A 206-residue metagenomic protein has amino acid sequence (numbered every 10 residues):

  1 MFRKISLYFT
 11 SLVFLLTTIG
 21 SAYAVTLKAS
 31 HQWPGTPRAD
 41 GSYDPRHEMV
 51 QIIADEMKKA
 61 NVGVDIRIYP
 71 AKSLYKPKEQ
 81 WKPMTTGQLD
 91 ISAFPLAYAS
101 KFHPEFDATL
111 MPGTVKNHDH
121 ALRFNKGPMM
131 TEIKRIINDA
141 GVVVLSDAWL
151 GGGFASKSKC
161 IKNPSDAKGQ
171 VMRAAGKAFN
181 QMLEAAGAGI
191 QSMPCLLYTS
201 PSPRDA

Functional and structural regions predicted by a protein language model:
M1-F9: Bacterial N-terminal signal peptides that target proteins for export
T10-T17: Bacterial N-terminal signal peptides
I19-A24: Sec/Tat signal peptide C-region and signal peptidase I cleavage site
K28-V50, A71-Y75: Extracytoplasmic "Venus flytrap"
Q51-K58, G63, T85, D90 (+1 more regions): Contiguous mixed-secondary-structure segments that line small-molecule binding/active-site clefts of soluble domains
G63-P70, K76: Early extracytoplasmic/lumenal segment of secretory-pathway proteins
P77-W81, L197: Short, hydrophobic alpha-helical packing/hinge segments within bilobed ligand-binding/sensory domains
Y198-A206: Single conserved hydrophobic/aromatic residue that forms the stacking wall/gate of nucleotide- or nucleobase-binding
